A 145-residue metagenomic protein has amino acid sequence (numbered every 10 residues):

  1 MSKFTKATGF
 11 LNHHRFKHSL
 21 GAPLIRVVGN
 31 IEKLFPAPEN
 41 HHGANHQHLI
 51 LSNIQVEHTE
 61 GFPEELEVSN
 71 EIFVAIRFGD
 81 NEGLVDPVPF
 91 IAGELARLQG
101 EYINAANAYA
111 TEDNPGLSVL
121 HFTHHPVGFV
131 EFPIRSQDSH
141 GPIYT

Functional and structural regions predicted by a protein language model:
M1-T145: OB-fold and OB-like single-stranded nucleic-acid-recognition modules and their adjacent interaction interfaces
